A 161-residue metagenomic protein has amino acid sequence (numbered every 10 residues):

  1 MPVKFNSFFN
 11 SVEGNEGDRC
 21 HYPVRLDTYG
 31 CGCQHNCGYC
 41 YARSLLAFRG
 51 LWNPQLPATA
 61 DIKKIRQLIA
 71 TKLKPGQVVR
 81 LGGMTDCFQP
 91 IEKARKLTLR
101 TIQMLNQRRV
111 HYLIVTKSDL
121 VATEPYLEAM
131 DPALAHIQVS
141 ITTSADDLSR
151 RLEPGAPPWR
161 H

Functional and structural regions predicted by a protein language model:
M1-D61, Q67-V78: N-terminal [4Fe-4S]-dependent radical SAM core
I62-V79, G83-H161: Conserved AdoMet/S-adenosylmethionine-binding subsite of the radical SAM
